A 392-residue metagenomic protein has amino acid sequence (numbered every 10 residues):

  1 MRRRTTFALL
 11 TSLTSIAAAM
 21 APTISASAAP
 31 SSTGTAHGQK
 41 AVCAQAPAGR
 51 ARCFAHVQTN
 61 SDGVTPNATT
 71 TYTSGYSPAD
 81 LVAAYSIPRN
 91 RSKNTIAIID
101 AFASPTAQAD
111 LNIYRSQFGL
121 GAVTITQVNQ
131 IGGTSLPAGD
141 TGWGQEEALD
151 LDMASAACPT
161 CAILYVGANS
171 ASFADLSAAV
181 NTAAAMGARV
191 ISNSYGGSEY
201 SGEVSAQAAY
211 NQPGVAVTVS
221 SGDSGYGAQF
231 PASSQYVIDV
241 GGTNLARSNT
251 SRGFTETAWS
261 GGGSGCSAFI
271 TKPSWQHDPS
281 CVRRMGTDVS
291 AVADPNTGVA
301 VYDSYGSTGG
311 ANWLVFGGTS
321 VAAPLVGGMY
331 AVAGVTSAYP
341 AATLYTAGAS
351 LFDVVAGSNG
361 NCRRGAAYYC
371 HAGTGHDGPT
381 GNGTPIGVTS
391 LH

Functional and structural regions predicted by a protein language model:
R2-F7, T11-N169, S194, A216-T218 (+3 more regions): N-terminal zymogen propeptides
A156-A157, I163-H392: Extracellular protease catalytic domains of secreted zymogens
